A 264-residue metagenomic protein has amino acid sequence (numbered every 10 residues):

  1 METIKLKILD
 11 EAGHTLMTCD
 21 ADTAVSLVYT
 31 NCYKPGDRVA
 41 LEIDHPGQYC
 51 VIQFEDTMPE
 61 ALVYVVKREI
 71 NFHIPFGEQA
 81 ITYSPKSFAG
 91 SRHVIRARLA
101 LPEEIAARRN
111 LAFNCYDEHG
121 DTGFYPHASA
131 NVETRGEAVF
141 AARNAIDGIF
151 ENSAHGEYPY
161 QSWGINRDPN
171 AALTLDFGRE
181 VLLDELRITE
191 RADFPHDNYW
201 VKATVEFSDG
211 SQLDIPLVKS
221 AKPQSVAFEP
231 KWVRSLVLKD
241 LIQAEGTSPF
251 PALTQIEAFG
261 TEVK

Functional and structural regions predicted by a protein language model:
M1-R38, H45-Y49, Q53-D176, H196-D197: Disordered, acidic Ser/Thr/Pro-rich linker "stalks" and the adjacent N-terminal cap of the next globular domain
Y29, L173-L182, F228-W232: Extracellular and analogous surface-interaction loops
G36, G47, V181-L183, N198-W200 (+1 more regions): Short proline/glycine-enriched turn/loop motifs at strand-loop junctions of beta-rich domains
V39-E42, E185-L186, L238: Hydrophobic beta-strand segments within beta-rich accessory/binding domains
H155, I165-N170, D193-K264: Trp- and acidic/polar-enriched beta-sheet ligand-binding modules for extracellular glycan and matrix recognition
V181-P195: A short beta-strand element within beta-rich, extracytoplasmic domains of secreted/secretory-pathway proteins
